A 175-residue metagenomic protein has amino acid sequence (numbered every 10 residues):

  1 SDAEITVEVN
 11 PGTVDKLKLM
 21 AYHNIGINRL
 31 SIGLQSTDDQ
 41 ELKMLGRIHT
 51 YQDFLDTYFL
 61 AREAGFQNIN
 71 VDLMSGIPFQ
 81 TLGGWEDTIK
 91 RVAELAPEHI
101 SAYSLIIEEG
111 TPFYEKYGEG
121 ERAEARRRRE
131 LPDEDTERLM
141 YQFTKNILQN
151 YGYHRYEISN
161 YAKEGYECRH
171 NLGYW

Functional and structural regions predicted by a protein language model:
S1-W175: C-terminal scaffold of the Radical SAM
